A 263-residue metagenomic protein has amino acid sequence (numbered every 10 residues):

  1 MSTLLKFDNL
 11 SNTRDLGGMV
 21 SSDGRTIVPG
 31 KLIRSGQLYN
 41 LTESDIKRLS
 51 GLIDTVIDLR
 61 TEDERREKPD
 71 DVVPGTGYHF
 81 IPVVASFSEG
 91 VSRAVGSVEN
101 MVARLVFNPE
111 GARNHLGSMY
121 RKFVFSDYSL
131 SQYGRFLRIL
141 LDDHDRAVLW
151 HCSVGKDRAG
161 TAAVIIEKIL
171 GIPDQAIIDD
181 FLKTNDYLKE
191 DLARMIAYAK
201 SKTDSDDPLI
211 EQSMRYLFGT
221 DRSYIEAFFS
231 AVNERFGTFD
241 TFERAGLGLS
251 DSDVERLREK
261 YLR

Functional and structural regions predicted by a protein language model:
M1-L149, A162-R263: Cys-dependent protein tyrosine phosphatase-like superfamily
V154, R158-A159: Ser/Thr-glycine-rich phosphate-binding loops at phosphate-binding pockets of nucleotides, nucleotide cofactors
